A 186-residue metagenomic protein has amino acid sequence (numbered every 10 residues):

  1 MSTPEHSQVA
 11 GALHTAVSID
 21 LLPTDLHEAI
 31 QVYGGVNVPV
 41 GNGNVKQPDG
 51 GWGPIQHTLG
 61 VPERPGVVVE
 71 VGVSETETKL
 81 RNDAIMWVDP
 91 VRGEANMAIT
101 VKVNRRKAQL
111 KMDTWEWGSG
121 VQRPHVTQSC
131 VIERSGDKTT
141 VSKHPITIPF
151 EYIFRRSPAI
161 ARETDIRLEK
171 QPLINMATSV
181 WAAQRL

Functional and structural regions predicted by a protein language model:
M1-L186: Gly/Pro/Ser/Thr-rich low-complexity, intrinsically disordered segments predominantly at protein N-termini
